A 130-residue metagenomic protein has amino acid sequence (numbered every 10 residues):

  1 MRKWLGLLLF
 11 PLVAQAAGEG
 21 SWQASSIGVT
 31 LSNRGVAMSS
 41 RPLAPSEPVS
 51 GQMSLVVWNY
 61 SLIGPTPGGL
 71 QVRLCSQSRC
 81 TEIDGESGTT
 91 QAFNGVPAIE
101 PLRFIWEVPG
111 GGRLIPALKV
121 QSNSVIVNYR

Functional and structural regions predicted by a protein language model:
M1-R2, V72: Short, intrinsically disordered low-complexity segments
K3-V13: Sec-dependent N-terminal signal peptides
A16-R130: Disulfide-rich extracellular domains of secreted proteins
